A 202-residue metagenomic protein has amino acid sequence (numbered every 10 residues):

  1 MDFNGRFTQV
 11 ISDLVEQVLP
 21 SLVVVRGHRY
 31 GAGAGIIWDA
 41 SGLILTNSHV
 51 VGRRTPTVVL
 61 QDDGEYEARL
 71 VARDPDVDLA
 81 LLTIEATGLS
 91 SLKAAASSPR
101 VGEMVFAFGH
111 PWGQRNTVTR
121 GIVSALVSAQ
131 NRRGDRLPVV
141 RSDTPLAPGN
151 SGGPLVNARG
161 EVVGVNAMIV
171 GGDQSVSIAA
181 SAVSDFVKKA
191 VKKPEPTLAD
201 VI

Functional and structural regions predicted by a protein language model:
G5-D13, S21-S41, G64-E67, K93 (+3 more regions): A conserved glycine-rich beta-strand in the N-terminal activation segment of trypsin-fold
D13-L14, I36, R69-V71, E85-R115 (+1 more regions): Active-site substrate-binding loop(s) of clan PA
L19, Y30, D39-L79, A86-T87 (+1 more regions): Catalytic-histidine neighborhood of serine endopeptidases, predominantly the chymotrypsin-like S1/PA family
L19-S21, A80-K93, T117-V201: Active-site region of chymotrypsin-like
V25-R29, A40, L60-D62, L82-G88 (+3 more regions): A structural micro-motif recognizing beta-strand termini and the immediately following turn/loop segments
H28, N47-H49, H110-P111, A167-M168: Short, surface-exposed secondary-structure boundary micro-motifs
L43, E103-M104, E161: Structural motif
R53-L70, T87, R100-F106, R115-A129 (+1 more regions): Beta-strand/loop subdomains of soluble extracytoplasmic proteins
